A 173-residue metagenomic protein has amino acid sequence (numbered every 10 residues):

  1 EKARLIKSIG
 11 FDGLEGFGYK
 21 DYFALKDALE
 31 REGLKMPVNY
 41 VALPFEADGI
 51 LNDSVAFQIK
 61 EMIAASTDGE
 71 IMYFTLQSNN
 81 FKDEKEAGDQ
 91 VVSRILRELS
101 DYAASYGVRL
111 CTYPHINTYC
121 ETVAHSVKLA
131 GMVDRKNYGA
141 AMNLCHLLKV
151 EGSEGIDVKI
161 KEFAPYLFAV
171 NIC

Functional and structural regions predicted by a protein language model:
I6, F11, L167: Extracellular structured ligand-interaction cores
I9-R109, H146: Structural motif corresponding to the early beta-alpha repeats
E98-C173: Acidic/histidine-rich catalytic cores of soluble enzymes
